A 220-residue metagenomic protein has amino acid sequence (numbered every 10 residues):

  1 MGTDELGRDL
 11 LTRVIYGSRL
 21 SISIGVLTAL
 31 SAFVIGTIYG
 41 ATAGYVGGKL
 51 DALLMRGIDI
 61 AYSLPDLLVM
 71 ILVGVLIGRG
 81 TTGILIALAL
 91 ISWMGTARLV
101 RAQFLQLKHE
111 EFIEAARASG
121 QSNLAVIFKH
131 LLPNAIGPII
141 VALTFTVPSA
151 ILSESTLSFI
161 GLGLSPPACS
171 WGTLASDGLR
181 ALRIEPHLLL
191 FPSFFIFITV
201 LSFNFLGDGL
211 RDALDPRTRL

Functional and structural regions predicted by a protein language model:
T3-L220: Alpha-helical transmembrane segments of integral membrane proteins, especially multi-pass inner/plasma-membrane
